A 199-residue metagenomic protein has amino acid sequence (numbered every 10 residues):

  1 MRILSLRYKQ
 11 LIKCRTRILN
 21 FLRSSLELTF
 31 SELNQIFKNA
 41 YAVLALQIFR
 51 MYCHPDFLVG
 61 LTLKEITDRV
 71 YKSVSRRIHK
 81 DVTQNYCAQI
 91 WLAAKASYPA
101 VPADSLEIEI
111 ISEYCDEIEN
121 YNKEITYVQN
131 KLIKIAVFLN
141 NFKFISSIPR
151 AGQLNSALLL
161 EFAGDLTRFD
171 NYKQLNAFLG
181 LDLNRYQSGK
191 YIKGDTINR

Functional and structural regions predicted by a protein language model:
M1-R199: A detector of single, family-specific signature residues that are central to catalytic or substrate-handling motifs
